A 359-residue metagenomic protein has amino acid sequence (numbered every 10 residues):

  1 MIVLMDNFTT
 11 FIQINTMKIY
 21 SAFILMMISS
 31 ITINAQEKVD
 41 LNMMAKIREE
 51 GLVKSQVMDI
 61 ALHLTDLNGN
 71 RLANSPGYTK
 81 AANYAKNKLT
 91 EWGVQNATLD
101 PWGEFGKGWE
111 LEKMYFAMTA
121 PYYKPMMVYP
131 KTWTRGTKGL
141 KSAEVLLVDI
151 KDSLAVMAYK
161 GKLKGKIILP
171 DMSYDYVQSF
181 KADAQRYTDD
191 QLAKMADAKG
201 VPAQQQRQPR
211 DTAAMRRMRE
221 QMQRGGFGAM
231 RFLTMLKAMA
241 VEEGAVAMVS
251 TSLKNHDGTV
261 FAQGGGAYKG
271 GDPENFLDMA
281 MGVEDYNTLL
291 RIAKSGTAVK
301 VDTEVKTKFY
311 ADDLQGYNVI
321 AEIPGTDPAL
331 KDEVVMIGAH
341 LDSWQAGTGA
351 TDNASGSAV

Functional and structural regions predicted by a protein language model:
M1-K38: Bacterial Sec-dependent N-terminal signal peptides
V39-D40, L62, D66-A213: Noncatalytic luminal/extracellular "stalk/propeptide" segments of secretory-pathway proteins
V39-S75, V260-G266, D342: N-terminal capping segment at the start of a domain
L41-M43, K124-P125, K131-M157, G266-T351: Soluble metallo-hydrolase cores and metallopeptidase-like ectodomains found primarily in the secretory/periplasmic
L41-M44, M58-A61, T65, G69 (+7 more regions): Extracytoplasmic/secreted envelope proteins and their assembly/folding machinery, especially bacterial periplasmic
I60-H63, T98-L99, L147, I167-D171 (+4 more regions): Structural recognition of the beta-strand scaffold that forms the well-ordered cores of secreted hydrolase catalytic
A203-M230: Disordered, low-complexity segments in secreted/periplasmic proteins that are enriched in proline
A214, G228, F232-L233, K237-V299 (+2 more regions): Loop-rich non-cytosolic ectodomains and luminal regions
